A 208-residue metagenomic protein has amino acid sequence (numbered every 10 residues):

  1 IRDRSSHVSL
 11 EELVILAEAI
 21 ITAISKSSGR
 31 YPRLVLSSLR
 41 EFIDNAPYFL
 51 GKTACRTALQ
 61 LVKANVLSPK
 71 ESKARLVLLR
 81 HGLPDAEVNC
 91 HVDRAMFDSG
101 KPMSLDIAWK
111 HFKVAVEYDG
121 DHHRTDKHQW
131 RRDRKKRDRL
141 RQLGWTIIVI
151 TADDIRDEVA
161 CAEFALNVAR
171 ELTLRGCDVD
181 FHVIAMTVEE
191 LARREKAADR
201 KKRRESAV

Functional and structural regions predicted by a protein language model:
I1-L36: Hydrophobic alpha-helical segments and helix pairs
S25-V208: Surface segments flanking catalytic/ligand-binding clefts of nucleic-acid enzymes
